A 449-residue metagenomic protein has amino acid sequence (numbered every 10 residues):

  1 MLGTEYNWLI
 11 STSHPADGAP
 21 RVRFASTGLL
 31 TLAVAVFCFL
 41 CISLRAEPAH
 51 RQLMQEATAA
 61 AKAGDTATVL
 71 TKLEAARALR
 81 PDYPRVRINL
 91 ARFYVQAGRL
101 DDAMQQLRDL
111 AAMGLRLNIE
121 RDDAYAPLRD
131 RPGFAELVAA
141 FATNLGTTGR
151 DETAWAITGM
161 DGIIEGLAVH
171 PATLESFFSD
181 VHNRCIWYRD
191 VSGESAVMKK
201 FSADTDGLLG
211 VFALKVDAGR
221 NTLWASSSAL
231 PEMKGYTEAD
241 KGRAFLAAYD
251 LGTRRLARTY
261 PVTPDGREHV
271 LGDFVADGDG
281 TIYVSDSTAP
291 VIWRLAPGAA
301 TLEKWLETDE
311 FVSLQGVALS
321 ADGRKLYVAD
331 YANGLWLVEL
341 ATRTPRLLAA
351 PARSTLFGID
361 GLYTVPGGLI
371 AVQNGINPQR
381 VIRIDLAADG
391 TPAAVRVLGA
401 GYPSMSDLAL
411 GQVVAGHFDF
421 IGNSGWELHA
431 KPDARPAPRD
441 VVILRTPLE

Functional and structural regions predicted by a protein language model:
T158-L174, V181, T205-P231, T263-I282 (+4 more regions): Beta-rich, blade/repeat-based domains predominating in secreted/periplasmic proteins but also intracellular
D190-E194, D250-R254, A296-A300, E339-R343 (+2 more regions): Short loop/turn segments that connect beta-strands within beta-propeller blades
S226-G242, N423-D440: Short, conserved, GDST-rich strand-edge loop motifs in beta-rich repeat architectures
